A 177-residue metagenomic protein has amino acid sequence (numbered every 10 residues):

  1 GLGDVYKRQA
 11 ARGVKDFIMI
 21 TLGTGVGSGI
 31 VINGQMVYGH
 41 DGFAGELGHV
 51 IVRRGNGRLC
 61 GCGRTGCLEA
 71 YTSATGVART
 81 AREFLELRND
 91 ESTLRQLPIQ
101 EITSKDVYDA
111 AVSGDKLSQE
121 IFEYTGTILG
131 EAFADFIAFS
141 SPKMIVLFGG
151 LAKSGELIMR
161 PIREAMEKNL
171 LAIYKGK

Functional and structural regions predicted by a protein language model:
G1-Y6: Short, small-residue-biased leader/transition segments that mark boundaries at the very start of proteins
K7-K15, M36, R54-C60, R64-K177: ATP-binding/phosphotransfer module of carbohydrate and carboxylate kinases, centering on a glycine-rich
F17-T21, G27-G29, L59-G61: Short glycine-aspartate micro-motif
M19, H49-I51: Conserved hydrophobic/aromatic beta-strand scaffold that supports enzyme active sites
L22, H40, G55: Fold-independent oxyanion-binding glycine-rich loops and adjacent beta-strand/coil segments at enzyme active sites
L22-T24, N33, G150: Cofactor-binding loop segments of dinucleotide-utilizing enzymes, especially the Rossmann-like FAD- and NAD(P)+-binding
G29-N33, V37-G39, I51-R53: Short beta-strand-to-turn element immediately C-terminal to the catalytic PLP-Schiff-base lysine in fold type I
F43-L47: Structural signature of FAD isoalloxazine-binding scaffolds in flavoprotein oxidoreductases
